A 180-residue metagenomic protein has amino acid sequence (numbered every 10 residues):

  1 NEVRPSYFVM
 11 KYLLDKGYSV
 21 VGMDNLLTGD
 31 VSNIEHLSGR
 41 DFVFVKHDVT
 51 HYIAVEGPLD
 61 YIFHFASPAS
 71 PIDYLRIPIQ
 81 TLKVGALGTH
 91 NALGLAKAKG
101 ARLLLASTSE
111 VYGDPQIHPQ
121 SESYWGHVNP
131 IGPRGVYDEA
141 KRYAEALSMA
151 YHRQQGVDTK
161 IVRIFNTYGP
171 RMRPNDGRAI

Functional and structural regions predicted by a protein language model:
N1-T167: N-terminal Rossmann-like NAD(P)+-binding domain of SDR-like oxidoreductases, especially those catalyzing
N166, M172-R173: Heptad-repeat alpha-helical coiled-coil signaling segments
D176-I180: Short, intrinsically disordered, charge-balanced linker/junction segments flanking boundaries in proteins
